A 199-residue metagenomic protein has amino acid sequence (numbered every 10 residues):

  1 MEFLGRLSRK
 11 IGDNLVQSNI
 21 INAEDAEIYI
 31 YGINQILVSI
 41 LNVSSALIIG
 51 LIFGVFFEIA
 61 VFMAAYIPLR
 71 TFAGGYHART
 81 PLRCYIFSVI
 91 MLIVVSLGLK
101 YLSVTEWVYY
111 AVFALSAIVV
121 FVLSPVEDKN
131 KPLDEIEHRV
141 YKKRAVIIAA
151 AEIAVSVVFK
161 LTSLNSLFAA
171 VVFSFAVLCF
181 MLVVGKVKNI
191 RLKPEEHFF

Functional and structural regions predicted by a protein language model:
G12-E58, P68: Hydrophobic transmembrane alpha-helices
I49-A64, V108-S116: Structural signature of hydrophobic alpha-helical transmembrane segments
Y66-A78, S124-L133, V183-K186: C-terminal ends of transmembrane helices
R79-I90, V108-A114, I136-K143: Cytoplasmic-side transmembrane-helix entry/capping segments in multi-pass membrane proteins
V95-V108, A149-N165: Hydrophobic alpha-helical transmembrane segments in multi-pass integral membrane proteins
V104-I118, A170-S174: Alpha-helical transmembrane segments
E127-A150: Membrane-helix boundary/juxtamembrane motif in polytopic membrane proteins
A169-V183: Small-residue-rich transmembrane alpha-helices that serve as helix-helix interface/gating elements in multipass
